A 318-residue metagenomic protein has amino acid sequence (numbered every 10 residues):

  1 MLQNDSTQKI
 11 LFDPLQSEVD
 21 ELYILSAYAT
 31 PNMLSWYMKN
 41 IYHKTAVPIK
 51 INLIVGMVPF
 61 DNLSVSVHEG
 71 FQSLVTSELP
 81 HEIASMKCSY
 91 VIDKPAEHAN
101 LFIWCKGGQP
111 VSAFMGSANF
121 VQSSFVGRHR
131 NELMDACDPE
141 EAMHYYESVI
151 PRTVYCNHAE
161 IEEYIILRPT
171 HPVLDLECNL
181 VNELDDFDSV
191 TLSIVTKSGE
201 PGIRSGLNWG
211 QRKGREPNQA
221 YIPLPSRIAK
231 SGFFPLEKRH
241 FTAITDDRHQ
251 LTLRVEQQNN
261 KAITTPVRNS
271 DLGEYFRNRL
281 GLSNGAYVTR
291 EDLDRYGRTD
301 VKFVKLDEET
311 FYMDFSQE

Functional and structural regions predicted by a protein language model:
M1-K9, N52-H144, I150-P151: HKD-type phospholipase D/PLD-like phosphodiesterase module
P14-S85, L192-P201, S205-I228, F233-I263 (+1 more regions): Primarily the HKD phosphodiesterase
C88-K94, L224-F234, G281-D294: Short, solvent-exposed secondary-structure boundary motifs
S112-S198: Signature of lipid phosphatidyltransferase scaffolds
S117-N119, D246-D247, S316-E318: Secondary-structure transition/turn motif
R204, K213-R215, L272-F276, L280 (+1 more regions): Terminal, compositionally biased low-complexity regions
A220-I222, E309-E318: Generic recognition of long tandem-repeat/solenoid scaffolds
L236-Y312: C-terminal structured domain segments
